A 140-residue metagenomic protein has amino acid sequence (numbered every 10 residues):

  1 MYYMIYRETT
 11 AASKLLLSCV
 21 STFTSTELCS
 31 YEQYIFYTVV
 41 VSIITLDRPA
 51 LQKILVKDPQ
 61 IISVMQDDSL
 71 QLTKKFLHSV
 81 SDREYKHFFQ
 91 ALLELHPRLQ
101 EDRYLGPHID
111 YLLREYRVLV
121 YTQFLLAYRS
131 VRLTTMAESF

Functional and structural regions predicted by a protein language model:
Y2-F140: Alpha-helical scaffold segments of alpha-solenoid architecture
